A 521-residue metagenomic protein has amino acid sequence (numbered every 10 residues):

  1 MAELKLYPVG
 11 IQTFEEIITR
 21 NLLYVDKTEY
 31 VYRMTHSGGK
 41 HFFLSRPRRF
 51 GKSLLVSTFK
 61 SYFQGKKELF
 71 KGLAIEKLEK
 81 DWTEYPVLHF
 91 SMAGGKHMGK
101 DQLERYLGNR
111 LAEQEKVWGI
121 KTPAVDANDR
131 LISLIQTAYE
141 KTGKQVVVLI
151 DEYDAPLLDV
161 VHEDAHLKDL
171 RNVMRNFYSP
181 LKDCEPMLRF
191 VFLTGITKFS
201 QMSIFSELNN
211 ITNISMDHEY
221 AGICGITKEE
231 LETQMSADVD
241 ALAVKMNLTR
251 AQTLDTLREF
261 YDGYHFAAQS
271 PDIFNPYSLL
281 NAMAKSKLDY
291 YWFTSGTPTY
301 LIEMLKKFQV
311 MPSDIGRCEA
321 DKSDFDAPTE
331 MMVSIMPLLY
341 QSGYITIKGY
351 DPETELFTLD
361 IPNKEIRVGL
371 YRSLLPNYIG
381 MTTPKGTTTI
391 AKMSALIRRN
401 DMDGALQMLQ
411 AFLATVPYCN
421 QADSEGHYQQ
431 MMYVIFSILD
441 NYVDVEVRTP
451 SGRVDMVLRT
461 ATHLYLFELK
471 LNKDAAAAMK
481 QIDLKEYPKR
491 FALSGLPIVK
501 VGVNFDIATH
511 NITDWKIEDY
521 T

Functional and structural regions predicted by a protein language model:
M1-S424: Phosphate-binding site recognition
T137-T142, Y433-A461: Active-site metal-binding core of divalent-cation-utilizing nuclease and nuclease-like domains
V147, H463-Y465, V499: Structural motif
L167-V173, L471-P488: Mg2+/Mn2+-dependent nuclease catalytic core
F177-C184, P337-I345, Y433-S437, Q481-V501: Metal-dependent nuclease catalytic cores in nucleic-acid-processing enzymes, especially RNase H-like/related
A411-D444: Acidic-basic catalytic patches of nuclease active cores, encompassing PD-(D/E)XK and other metal-cofactor nuclease
M432, M456-L471, K485: Conserved catalytic cores of phosphodiester-cleaving nucleases, focusing on short active-site segments
R490, L496-T521: Domain-level recognition of nuclease-like catalytic cores that cleave nucleotide substrates
